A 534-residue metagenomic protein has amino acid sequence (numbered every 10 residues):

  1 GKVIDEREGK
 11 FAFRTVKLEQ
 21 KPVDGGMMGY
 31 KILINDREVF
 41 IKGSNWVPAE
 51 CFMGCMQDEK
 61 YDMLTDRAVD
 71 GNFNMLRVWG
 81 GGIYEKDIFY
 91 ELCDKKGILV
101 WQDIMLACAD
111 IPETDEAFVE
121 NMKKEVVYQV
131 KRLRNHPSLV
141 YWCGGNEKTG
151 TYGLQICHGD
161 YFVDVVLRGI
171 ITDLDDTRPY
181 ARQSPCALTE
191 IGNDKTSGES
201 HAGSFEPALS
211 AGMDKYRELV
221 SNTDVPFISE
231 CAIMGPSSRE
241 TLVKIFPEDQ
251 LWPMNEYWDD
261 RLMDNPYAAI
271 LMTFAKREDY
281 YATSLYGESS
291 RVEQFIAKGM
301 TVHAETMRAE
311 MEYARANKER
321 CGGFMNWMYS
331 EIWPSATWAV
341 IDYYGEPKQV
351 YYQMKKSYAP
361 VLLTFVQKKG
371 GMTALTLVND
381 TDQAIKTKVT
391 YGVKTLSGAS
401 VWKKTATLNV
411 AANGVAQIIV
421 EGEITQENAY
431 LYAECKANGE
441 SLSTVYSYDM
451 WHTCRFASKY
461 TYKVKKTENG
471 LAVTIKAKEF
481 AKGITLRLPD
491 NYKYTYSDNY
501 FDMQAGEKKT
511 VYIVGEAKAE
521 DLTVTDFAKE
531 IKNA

Functional and structural regions predicted by a protein language model:
G1-M75, A316-N317, C321, E346 (+1 more regions): Secreted/periplasmic carbohydrate-active enzymes, especially glycoside hydrolases
D5, V130-D259: Active-site region of glycoside hydrolase catalytic domains
E6-A109, V119-Y141, P266-T301: Active-site-adjacent substrate/metal-binding segments within catalytic domains of carbohydrate-active enzymes
E19, P48-C51, I83-K86, C108-D110 (+7 more regions): Flexible loop/turn segments at secondary-structure boundaries
F40-I41, M75-V78, L99-Q102, V140-C143 (+4 more regions): Structural recognition of the beta-strand scaffold that forms the well-ordered cores of secreted hydrolase catalytic
M56, T114-N121, H158-F162, D342: Alpha-helix N-cap and loop-to-helix initiation/capping positions
I88, L92-K96, R132, V166-L174 (+5 more regions): Alpha-helical structural signal in soluble globular domains
W142, A211-I385: Substrate-binding clefts and catalytic carboxylate motifs of secreted carbohydrate-active enzymes
